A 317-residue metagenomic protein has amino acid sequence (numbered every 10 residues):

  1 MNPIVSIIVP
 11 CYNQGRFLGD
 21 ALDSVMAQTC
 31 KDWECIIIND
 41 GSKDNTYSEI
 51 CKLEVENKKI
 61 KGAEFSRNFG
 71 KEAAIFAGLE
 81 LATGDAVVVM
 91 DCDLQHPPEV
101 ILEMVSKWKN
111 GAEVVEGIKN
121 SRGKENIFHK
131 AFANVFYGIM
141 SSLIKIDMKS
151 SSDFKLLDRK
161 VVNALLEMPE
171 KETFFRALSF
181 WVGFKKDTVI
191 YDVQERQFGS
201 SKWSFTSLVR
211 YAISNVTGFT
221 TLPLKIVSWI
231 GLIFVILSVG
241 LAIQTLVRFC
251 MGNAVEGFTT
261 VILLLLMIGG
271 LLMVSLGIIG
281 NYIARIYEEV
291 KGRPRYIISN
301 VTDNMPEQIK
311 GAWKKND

Functional and structural regions predicted by a protein language model:
M1-A27, E34, G311-D317: N-proximal low-complexity "stem/linker" segments adjacent to membrane-targeting elements
S6, D32-E34, K59-K61, E113: Structural signature of beta-strand start/N-cap positions in the alpha/beta core of ABC transporter nucleotide-binding
Q14-F17, S42, P97: Donor nucleotide-sugar binding loop of glycosyltransferases
S24-A27, K31, N39-S48, L94-Q95: A conserved acidic beta->alpha catalytic loop
N45, E49, D91-K107: Acidic donor-binding/catalytic loop of UDP-sugar-dependent glycosyltransferases, especially processive GT2
A63-R67, K71-L81, P98-L178, Q194-I213: Acceptor/aglycone-binding surface of glycosyltransferases and processive sugar-polymer synthases
V87: Short aromatic/hydrophobic "clamp" motif used to bind/position activated sugar donors
F174-D317: Hydrophobic helical membrane-anchoring modules
